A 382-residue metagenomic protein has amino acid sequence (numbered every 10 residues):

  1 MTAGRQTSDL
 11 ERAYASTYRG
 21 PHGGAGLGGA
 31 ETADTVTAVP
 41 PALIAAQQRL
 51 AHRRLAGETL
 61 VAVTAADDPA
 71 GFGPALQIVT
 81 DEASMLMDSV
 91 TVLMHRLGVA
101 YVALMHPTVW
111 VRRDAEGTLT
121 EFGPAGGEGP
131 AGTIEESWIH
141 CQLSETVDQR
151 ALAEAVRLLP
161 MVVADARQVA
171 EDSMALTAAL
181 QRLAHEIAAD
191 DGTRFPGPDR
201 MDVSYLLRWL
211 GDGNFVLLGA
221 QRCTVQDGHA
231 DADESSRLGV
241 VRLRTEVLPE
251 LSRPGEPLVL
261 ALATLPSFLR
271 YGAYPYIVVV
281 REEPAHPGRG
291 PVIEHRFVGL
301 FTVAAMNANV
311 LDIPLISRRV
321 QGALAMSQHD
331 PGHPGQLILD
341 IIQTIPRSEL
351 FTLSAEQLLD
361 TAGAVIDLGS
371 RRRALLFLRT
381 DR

Functional and structural regions predicted by a protein language model:
M1-G71, A75-Q77, V92-H95, P107 (+2 more regions): Charge-rich interaction surfaces and accessory domains that mediate macromolecular binding and assembly
S84-D88, Q149-R150: Loop/helix-junction capping segments adjacent to catalytic residues or to phosphate/diphosphate-binding pockets
L86-G98: Amphipathic alpha-helical segments
G98-R113: Glycine-rich phosphate/pyrophosphate-binding loops and their adjacent beta-strand/loop elements at enzyme active sites
Y101-L104, G127-E128, D165-Q168: Glycine-rich loops and low-complexity Gly/Arg-rich segments that provide flexible linkers or classic glycine-based
R112-V162: Long, continuous compositionally biased terminal/linker segments
